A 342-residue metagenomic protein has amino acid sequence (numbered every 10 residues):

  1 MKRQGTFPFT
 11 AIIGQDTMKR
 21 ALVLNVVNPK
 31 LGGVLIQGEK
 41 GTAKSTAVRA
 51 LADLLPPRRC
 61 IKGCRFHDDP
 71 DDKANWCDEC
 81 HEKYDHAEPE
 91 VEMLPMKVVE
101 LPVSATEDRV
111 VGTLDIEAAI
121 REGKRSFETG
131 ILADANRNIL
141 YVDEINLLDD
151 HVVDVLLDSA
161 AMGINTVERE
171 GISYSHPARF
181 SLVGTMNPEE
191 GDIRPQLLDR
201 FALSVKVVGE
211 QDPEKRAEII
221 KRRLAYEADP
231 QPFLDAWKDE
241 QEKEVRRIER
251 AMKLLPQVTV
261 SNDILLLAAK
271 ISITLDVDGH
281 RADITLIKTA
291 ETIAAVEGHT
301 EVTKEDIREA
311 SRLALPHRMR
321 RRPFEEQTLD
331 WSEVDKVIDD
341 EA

Functional and structural regions predicted by a protein language model:
M1-R216: Conserved ASCE/P-loop NTPase catalytic core
I12-D16, G41, E100, W237-E242 (+4 more regions): Conserved phosphate/pyrophosphate-binding and hydrolysis machinery centered on Walker-type P-loop NTPases, extending
R20, D154, P195, D199 (+4 more regions): Non-catalytic, well-ordered alpha-helical scaffold segments
V23, R49-A52, A269, I287 (+1 more regions): Predominant activation on well-ordered alpha-helical scaffold segments within soluble catalytic domains
A43, L267-R281, K288, T292-A342: C-terminal engagement/docking regions of AAA+ P-loop ATPases
L54, R58, R223-E227, A314-H317: Phosphate/oxyanion-binding loops and surfaces in catalytic or ligand/nucleic-acid-binding neighborhoods
S175-R179, E190-L275: Phosphate-sensing "switch" segment of ASCE/P-loop ATPases
